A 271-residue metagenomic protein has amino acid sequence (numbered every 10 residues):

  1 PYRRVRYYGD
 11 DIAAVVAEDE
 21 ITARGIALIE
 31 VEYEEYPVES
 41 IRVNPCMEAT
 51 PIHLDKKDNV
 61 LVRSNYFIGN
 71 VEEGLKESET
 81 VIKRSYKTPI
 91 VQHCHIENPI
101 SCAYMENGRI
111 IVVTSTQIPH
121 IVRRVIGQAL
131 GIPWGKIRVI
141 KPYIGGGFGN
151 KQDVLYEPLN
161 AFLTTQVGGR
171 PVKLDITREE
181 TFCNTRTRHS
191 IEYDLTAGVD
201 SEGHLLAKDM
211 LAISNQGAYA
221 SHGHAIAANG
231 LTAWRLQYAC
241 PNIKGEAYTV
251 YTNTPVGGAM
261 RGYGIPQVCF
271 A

Functional and structural regions predicted by a protein language model:
P1-A271: Structural alpha/beta core scaffold segments of enzyme domains
